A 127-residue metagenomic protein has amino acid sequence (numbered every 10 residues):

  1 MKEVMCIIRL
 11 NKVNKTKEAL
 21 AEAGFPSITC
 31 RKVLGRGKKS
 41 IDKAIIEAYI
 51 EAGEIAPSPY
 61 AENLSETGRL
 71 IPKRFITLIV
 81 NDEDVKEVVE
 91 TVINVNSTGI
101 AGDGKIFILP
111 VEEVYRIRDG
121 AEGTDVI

Functional and structural regions predicted by a protein language model:
M1-I127: Positively charged, small/polar-rich N-terminal and surface patches that mediate targeting and assembly and bind
